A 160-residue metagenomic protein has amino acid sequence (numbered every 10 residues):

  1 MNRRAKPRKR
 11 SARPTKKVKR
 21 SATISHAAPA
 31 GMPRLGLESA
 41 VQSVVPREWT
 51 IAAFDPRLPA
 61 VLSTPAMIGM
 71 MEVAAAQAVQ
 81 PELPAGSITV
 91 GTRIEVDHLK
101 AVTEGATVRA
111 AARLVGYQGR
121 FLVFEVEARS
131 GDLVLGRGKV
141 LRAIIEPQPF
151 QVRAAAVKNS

Functional and structural regions predicted by a protein language model:
M1-S25: Polybasic, lysine-enriched low-complexity intrinsically disordered terminal tails
A27-S63, A78: Catalytic strand-loop segment that frames the active site of acyl-thioester-processing enzymes
A40-P46, D97, R113, K139-L141: Generic structural detector for well-ordered beta-strands
T64-I68: Conserved N-terminal beta-strand and adjoining loop/helix that marks the start of the Nudix/MutT-like hydrolase domain
G69-V73, Q77: Short, residue-level hotspots on alpha-helical faces of the histone-fold and other alpha-helical interaction modules
A76-R109: Hydrophobic beta-strand-centered segment that forms part of the acyl-chain substrate-binding groove
T103-E104, R113-S160: HotDog/MaoC-like acyl-thioester-processing domains
